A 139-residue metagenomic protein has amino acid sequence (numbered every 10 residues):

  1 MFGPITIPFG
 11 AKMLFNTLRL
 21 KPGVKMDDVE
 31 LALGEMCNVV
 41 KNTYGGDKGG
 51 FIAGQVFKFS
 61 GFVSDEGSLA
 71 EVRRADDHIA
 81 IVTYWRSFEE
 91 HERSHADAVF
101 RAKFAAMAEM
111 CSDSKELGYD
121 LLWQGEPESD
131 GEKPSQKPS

Functional and structural regions predicted by a protein language model:
M1-R101, M110-S139: Short S/T/G/P-rich N-terminal loop/turn motif that feeds into the first structured element of a domain
